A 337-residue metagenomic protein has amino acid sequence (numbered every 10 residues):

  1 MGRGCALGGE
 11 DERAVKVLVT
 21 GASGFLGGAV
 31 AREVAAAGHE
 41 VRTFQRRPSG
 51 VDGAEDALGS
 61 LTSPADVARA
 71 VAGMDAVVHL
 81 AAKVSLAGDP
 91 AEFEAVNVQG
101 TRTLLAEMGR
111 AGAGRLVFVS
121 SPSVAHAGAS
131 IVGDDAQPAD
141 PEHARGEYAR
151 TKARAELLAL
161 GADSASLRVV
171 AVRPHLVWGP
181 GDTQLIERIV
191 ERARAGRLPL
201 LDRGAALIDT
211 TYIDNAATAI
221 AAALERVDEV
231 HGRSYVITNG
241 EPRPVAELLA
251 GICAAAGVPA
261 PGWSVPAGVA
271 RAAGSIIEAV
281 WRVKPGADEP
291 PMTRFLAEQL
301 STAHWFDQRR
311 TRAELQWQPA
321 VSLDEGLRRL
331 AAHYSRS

Functional and structural regions predicted by a protein language model:
V17-A37: N-terminal Rossmann NAD(P)H-binding glycine-rich loop of SDR-like oxidoreductase domains
G50, L58-Q99, E107: NAD(P)H-binding glycine-rich loop region in Rossmannoid oxidoreductase-like domains and their noncatalytic homologs
T103-E147: Conserved Rossmann-fold NAD(P)-dependent oxidoreductase catalytic core, especially the SDR/UDP-sugar
H143-V170: Active-site Tyr-X1-5-Lys
A153, S166, W178-R188, A222-Y235 (+2 more regions): Glycine/proline-rich active-site loop of Rossmann-fold NAD(P)-dependent oxidoreductases
A162-N215, A221-A222, I252: NAD(P)-dependent short-chain dehydrogenase/reductase
R226-P291, D324, R328-A331: Mid/C-terminal beta-alpha module of Rossmann-like enzyme folds, strongest in SDR-family dehydrogenases/epimerases
F306-E314, Q318-S337: Amphipathic terminal alpha-helices
